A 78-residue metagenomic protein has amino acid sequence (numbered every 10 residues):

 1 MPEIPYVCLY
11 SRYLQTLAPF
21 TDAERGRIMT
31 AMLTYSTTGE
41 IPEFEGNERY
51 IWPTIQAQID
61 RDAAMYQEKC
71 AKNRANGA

Functional and structural regions predicted by a protein language model:
M1-N76: Detector for short helical micro-motifs
